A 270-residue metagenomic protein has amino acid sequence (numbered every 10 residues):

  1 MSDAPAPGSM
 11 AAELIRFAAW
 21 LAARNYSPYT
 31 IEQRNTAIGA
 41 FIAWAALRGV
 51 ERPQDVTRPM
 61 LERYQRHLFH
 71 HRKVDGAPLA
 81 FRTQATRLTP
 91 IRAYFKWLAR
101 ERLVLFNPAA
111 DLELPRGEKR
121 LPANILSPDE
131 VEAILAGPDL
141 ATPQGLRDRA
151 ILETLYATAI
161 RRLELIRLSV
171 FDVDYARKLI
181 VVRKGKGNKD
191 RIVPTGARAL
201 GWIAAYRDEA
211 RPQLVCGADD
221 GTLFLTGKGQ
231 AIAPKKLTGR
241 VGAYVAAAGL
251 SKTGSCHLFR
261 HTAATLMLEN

Functional and structural regions predicted by a protein language model:
M1-N270: Conserved catalytic core of the tyrosine transesterase superfamily
